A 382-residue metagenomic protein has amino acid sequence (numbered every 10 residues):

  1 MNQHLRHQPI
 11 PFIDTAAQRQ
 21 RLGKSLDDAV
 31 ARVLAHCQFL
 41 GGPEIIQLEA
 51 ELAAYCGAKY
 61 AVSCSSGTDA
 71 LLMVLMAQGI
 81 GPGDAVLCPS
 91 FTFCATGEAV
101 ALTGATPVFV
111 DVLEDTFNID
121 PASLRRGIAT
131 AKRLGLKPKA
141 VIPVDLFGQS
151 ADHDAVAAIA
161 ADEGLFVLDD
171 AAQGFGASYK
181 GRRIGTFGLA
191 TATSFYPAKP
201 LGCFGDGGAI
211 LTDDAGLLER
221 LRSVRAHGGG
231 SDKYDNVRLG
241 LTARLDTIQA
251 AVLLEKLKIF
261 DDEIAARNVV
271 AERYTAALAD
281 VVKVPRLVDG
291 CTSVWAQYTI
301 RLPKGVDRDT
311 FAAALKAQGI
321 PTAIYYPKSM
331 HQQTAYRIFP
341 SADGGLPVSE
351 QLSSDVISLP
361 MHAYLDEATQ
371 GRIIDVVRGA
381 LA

Functional and structural regions predicted by a protein language model:
M1-Q38, P43, P360: N-terminal "arm"/small-domain region of PLP-dependent enzymes with the aminotransferase-like
N2-Q3, A16, I45-A50, A58-K59 (+6 more regions): PLP-dependent aminotransferase class I/II
C37-A85, A99-A101, F109-D111, K137 (+1 more regions): Phosphate-binding glycine-rich loop
T92-G97: Conserved coil-to-alpha-helix start sites within the AMP-binding
G104: Structured binding elements
D115-C203, L211: Active-site phosphate-binding strand-loop segment of PLP-dependent enzymes
